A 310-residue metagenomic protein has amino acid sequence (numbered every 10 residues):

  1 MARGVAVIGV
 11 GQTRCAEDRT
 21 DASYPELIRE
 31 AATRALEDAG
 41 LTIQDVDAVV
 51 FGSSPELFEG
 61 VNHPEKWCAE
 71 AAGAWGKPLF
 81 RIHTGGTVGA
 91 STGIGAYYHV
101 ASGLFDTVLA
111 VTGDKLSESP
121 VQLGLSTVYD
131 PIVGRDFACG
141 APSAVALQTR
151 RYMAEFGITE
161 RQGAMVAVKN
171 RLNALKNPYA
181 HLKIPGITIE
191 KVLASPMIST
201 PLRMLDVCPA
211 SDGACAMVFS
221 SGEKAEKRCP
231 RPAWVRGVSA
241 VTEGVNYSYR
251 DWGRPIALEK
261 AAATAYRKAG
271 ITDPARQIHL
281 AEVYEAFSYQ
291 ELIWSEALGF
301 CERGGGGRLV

Functional and structural regions predicted by a protein language model:
M1-P25, A164-V166, M197-T264: Condensing-enzyme catalytic core mediating Claisen C-C bond formation in acyl metabolism
M1-T87, G95, Y152-T159, L182-T188 (+3 more regions): Conserved active-site "lid/cap" helical segment
A2, A16, P55-V111, K115-V133 (+5 more regions): Conserved catalytic cysteine-centered active-site region of acyl-thioester-dependent Claisen-condensing enzymes
R19-D21, V61-N62, I94, S119-G124 (+3 more regions): Short acidic, glycine/serine/threonine-rich loops at helix termini
D21-R29, N62, A90, C139-A146 (+5 more regions): Electropositive phosphate-/nucleotide-binding environments in soluble metabolic enzymes
I43-S53, P78-T84, V108-T112, Q162-V168 (+3 more regions): Beta-strand segments within the central parallel beta-sheet cores of soluble alpha/beta enzyme folds
E56-P64, Y247-D251, E285-G307: Short glycine/threonine-rich loop-to-helix capping motif typified by GTGT followed within a few residues by an Asp-Pro
C139-T188, V192: N-terminal leader/propeptide and maturation segments of large enzyme subunits in energy/redox metabolism and hydrolases
